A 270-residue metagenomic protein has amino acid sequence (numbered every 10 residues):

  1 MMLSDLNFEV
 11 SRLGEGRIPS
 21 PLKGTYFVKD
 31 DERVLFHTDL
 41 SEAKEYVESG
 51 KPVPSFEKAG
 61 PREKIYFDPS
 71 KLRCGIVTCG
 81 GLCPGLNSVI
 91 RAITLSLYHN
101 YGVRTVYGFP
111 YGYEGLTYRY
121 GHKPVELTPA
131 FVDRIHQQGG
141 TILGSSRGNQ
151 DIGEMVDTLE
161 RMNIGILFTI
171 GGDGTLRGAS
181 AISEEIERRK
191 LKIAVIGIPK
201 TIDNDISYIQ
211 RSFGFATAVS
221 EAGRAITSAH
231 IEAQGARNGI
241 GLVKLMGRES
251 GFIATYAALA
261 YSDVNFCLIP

Functional and structural regions predicted by a protein language model:
M1-G24, F67-T117: N-terminal phosphate-binding or glycine-rich loops at protein starts, especially the Walker A/P-loop of NTPases
M2-V53: Helix-enriched interaction subdomains in cytosolic or periplasmic regions, typified by TIR/SEFIR signaling/NADase cores
D31-F67, G115-G165, F213-S220, R224-T227: Glycine-rich oxoanion-binding loops at beta->alpha junctions
I65-S70, G75, H99-Y101, D133-Q137 (+4 more regions): Solvent-exposed alpha-helices and their adjacent loops that cap or buttress functional pockets in soluble metabolic
R73-C83, T141-G144, G165-I170, G197 (+2 more regions): Short glycine-rich or small-residue beta-strand-to-loop segments that form or flank ligand, phosphate, metal/Fe-S
C79-G81, F109-E114, R147-G148, G172-D173 (+1 more regions): Short, ordered loop/turn segments at secondary-structure junctions
C83-I93, L116-T117, Q150-M155, D173-A181 (+2 more regions): Short glycine/serine/threonine-rich phosphate/pyrophosphate-binding segments that cradle anionic phosphate groups
T158, T169-G171, R177-I196, S212-I240 (+1 more regions): Accessory alpha-helical/coil subdomains and C-terminal extensions that flank or cap enzyme catalytic cores
